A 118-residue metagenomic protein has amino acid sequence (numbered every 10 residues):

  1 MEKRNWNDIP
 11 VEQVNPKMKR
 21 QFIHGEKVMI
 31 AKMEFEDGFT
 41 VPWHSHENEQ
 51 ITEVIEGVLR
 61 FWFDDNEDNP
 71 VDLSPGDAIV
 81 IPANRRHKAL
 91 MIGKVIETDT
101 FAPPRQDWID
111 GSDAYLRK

Functional and structural regions predicted by a protein language model:
M1-K27, A114-K118: A short, N-terminal "cap"/entry segment at the start of jelly-roll beta-barrel domains of the cupin/DSBH fold
M29-H46: Conserved short histidine dyad/triad with adjacent acidic residue
A31-K32, F61, E97: Short hydrophobic/aromatic-rich beta-strand segments that constitute the beta-sheet cores of beta-sandwich/beta-barrel
F35, H46-F61: Short, conserved beta-strand element in jelly-roll/cupin
T40-V41, R60, I79-K88: Histidine-centered metal-chelating micro-motifs
E67-A83: Short acidic-glycine-tyrosine-enriched beta hairpin
A83-D107: Ligand-binding loop in jelly-roll beta-barrel domains
